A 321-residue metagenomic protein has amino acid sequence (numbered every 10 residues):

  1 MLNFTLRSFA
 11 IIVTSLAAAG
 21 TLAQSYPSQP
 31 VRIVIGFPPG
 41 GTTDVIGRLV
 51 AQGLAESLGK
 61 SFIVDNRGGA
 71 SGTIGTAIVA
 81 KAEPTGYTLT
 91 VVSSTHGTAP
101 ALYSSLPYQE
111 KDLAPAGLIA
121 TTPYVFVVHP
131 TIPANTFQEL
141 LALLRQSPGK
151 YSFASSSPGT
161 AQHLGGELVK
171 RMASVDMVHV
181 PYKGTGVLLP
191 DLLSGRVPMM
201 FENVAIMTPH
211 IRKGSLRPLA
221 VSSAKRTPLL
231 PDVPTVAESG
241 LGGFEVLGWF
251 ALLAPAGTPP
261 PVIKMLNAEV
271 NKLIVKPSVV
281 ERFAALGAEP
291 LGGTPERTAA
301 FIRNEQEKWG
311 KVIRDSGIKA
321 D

Functional and structural regions predicted by a protein language model:
M1-I12: Bacterial N-terminal signal peptides that target proteins for export
A18-G20: N-terminal signal peptide c-region/cleavage motif recognized by signal peptidases
A23-D112, K150-S152, S174-N203, H210 (+2 more regions): N-terminal (or domain-start) structured segment
S28-P30, M172-V175, R212, T235 (+1 more regions): An extracytoplasmic/periplasmic, membrane-proximal ligand-sensing/linker region
V45, L49, G53, I74 (+15 more regions): Extracytoplasmic/secreted proteins, especially bacterial periplasmic and envelope-associated proteins
K81-Y87, A101-V187, V236-E238, W249-R282: Hinge/capping helix and adjacent helix->loop/strand transition within the periplasmic-binding protein
T95-Y103, H163, K170-M172, M199-V233: A ligand-binding cleft/hinge motif common to bilobed small-molecule-binding domains
